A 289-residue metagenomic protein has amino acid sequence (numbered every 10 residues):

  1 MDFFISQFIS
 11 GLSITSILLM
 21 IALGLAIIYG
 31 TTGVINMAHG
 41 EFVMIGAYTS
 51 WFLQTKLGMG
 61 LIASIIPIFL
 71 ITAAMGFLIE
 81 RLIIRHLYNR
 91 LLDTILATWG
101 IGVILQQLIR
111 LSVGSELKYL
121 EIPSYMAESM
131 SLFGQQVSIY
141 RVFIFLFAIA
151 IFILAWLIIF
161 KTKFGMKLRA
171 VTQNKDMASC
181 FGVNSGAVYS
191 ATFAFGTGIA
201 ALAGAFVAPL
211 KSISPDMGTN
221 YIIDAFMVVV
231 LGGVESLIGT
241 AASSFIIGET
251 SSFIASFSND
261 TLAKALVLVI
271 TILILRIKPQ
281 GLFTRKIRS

Functional and structural regions predicted by a protein language model:
M1-M20, T49, L61-S64, R90-I95 (+5 more regions): Membrane-interfacial amphipathic/re-entrant helices at transmembrane-helix boundaries
D2-G11, I158-K163, Y189-V229, E235 (+1 more regions): Inter-helical junctions in multi-pass inner-membrane proteins, predominant in energy-converting antiporter-like
F4-Q54, L82-D93, L231-V234: Single transmembrane alpha-helix segments in multi-pass membrane proteins
I14, Q136-I213, L237-A242: Helix-loop-helix "hairpin" substructures at the membrane interface of multi-pass membrane proteins
G24, T72, D224-G248, V269-L275: Hydrophobic alpha-helical transmembrane segments of polytopic membrane proteins
F42-I45, F52, R85-R110, G218-V230 (+1 more regions): Pore- or pathway-lining transmembrane helices of multi-pass membrane proteins that form conduits for solutes/ions
G58-G102, L108, A155, A242-I247 (+1 more regions): Alpha-helical transmembrane segments within multi-pass membrane transporters and channels
H86, R90-K161, A187-A191, F253 (+4 more regions): Transmembrane helix-bundle core of multi-pass membrane transporters and related energy-transducing complexes
